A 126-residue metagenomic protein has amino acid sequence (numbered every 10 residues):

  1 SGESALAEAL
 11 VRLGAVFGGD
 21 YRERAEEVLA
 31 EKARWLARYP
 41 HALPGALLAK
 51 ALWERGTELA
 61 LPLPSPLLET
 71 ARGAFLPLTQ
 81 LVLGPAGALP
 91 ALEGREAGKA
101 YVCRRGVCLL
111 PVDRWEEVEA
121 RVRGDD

Functional and structural regions predicted by a protein language model:
S1-D126: Glycan-recognition and catalytic cores of secretory/periplasmic carbohydrate-active enzymes
